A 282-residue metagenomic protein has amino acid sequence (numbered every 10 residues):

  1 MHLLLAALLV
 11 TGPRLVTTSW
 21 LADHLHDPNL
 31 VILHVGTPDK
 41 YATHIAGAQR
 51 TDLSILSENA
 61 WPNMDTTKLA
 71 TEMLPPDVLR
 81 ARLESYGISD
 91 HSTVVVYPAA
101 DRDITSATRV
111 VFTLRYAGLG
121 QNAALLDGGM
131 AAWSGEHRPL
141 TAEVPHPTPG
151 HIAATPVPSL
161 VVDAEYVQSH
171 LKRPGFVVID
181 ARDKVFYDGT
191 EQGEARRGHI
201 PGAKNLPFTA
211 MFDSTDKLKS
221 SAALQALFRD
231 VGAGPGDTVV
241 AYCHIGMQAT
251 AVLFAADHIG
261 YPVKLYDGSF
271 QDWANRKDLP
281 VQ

Functional and structural regions predicted by a protein language model:
M1-A6: Sec-dependent signal peptide recognition, specifically the positively charged N-region followed immediately by
V10-P38: N-terminal module-boundary/linker segments of secreted carbohydrate-active enzymes
G12-T17, D23, M130-P201, D278-Q282: Active-site neighborhoods of enzymes that stabilize oxyanions during catalysis
P28-L79: N-terminal carbohydrate-binding/catalytic regions of secreted carbohydrate-active enzymes
A60-S92, F208-V239: Helix-loop module immediately N-terminal to the HCX5R catalytic loop in PTP-like cysteine phosphatase domains
M73-E165, Q248-K264, G268-S269: Thiolate-centered catalytic microenvironments shared by cysteine-dependent enzyme domains
L224-A226, G236-Q282: C-terminal soluble interaction/assembly domains
